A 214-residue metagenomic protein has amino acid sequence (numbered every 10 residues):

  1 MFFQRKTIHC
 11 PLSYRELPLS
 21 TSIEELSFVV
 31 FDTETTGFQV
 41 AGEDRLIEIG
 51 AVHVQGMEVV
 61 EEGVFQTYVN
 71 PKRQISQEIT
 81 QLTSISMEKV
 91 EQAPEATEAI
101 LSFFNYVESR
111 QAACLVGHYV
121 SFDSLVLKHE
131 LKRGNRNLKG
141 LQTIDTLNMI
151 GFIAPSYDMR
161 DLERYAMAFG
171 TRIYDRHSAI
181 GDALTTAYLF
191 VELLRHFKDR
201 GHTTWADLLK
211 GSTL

Functional and structural regions predicted by a protein language model:
M1-L19, L189-L214: Acidic two-metal-ion nuclease catalytic site recognized across multiple nuclease folds, prominently DnaQ/RNase D-T
F2-K128, R133, G140, M167 (+1 more regions): Conserved non-catalytic scaffold segment of RNase H-like nuclease domains
K132, I144-Y157: Short alpha-helix plus adjacent loop in nuclease-associated cores
L138-I144: Short, acidic/small-residue loops that bind anionic groups at enzyme active sites
M159-E163: Active-site-adjacent bridging/hinge elements
S178-F190: Acidic, divalent-metal-coordinating active-site segment for phosphoryl/phosphodiester hydrolysis, typified by short
